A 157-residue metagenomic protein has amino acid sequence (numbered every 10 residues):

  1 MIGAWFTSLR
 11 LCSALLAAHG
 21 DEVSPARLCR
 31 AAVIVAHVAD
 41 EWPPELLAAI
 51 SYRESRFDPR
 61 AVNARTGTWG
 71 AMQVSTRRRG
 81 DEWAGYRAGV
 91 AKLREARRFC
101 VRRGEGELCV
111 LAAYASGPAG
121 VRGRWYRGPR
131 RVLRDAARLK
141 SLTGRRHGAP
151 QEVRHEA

Functional and structural regions predicted by a protein language model:
I2-D40, F57-D58, S75-A157: Non-catalytic cell-wall polysaccharide-engagement segments
P44-E45, A49-N63: Conserved alpha-helical segments that form or flank metal/cofactor-binding pockets of metalloenzymes
A49, A71-Q73, A113: Structural recognition of the beta-strand scaffold that forms the well-ordered cores of secreted hydrolase catalytic
T66-G67: Flexible, surface-exposed loop regions and adjacent strand-edge segments of Gram-negative outer-membrane beta-barrel
